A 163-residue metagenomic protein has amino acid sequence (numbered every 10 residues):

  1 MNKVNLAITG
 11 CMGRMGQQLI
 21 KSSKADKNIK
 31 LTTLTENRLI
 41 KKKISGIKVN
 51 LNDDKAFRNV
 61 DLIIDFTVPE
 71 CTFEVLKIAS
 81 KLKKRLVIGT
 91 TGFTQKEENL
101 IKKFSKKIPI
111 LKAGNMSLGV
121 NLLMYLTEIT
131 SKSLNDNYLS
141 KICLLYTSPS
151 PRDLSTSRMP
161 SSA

Functional and structural regions predicted by a protein language model:
C11, T67: NAD(P)H cofactor-binding loop motif with strongest signal on the N-terminal glycine-rich segment
M12, G16-I20: N-terminal Rossmann NAD(P)H-binding glycine-rich loop of SDR-like oxidoreductase domains
A25-I44: NAD(P)-binding Rossmann-fold cofactor-contacting core
G46-V60: Short acidic low-complexity segments
I63-I64: N-terminal Rossmann-like NAD(P) cofactor-binding module of classical short-chain dehydrogenase/reductase
I78-K96: ADP-ribose/adenylate-binding Rossmann-like module
T90-I110: Rossmann-fold NAD(P)-binding glycine/threonine-rich loop
Y146-D153: Conserved small/polar residues in nucleotide/adenosyl-binding loops
